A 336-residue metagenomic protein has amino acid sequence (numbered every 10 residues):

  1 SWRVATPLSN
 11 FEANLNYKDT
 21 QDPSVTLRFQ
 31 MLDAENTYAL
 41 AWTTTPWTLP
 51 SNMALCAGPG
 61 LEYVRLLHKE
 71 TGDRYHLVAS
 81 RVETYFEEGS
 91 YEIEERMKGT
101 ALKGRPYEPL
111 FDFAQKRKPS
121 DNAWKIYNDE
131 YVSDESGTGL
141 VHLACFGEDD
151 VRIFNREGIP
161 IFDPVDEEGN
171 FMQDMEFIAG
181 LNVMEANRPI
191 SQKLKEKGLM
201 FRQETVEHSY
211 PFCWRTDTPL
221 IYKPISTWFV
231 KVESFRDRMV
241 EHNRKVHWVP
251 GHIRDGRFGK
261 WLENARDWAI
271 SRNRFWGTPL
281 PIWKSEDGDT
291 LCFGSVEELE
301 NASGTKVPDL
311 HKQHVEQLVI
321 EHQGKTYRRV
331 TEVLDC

Functional and structural regions predicted by a protein language model:
S1-P50, A101-P106, Q115-R117, E135-F293 (+3 more regions): Residue patterns forming the tRNA-binding/recognition surfaces of aminoacyl-tRNA synthetases and related DALR
L27, L66, Y85-E87, L299-S303 (+1 more regions): Alpha-helix C-terminal capping segments
T37-T44, G72-E83, E94-E95, T290-E297 (+1 more regions): Short amphipathic beta-strand/extended segments with alternating polar/hydrophobic composition
L40, S120, F212, V330 (+1 more regions): Residue-level marker of motif borders
A54, L61-L140, E148-R152: Protease-associated
L66-E83, G169-M172, F177-V183, V296-L299: Molybdopterin (Moco) oxidoreductase catalytic core of the xanthine/aldehyde oxidoreductase family
T71, E148, P164, V330-V333: Intrinsically disordered, low-complexity regulatory regions of eukaryotic regulatory proteins
K98-T100, G324, L334: A contiguous catalytic/ligand-binding core that recognizes phosphate-bearing ligands
